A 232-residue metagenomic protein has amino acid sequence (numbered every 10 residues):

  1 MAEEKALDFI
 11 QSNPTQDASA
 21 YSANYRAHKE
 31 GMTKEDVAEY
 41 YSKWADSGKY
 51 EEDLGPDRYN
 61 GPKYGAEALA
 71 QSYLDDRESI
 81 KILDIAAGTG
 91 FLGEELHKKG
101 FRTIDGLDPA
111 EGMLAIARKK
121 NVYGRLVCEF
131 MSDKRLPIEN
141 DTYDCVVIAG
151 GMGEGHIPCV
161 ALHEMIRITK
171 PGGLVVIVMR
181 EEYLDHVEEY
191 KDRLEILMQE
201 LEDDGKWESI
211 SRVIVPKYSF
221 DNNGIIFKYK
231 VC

Functional and structural regions predicted by a protein language model:
A2-Y73: Conserved class I S-adenosyl-L-methionine
L83-R135: Class I SAM-dependent methyltransferase SAM/SAH-binding core
K134-V146: A short acidic, Gly/Pro-enriched loop at the edge of an enzyme's catalytic core that lines a small-molecule cofactor
I148-G150, V178: Residues lining the SAM
C159-P171: A short glycine-rich, Lys/Arg-flanked "PGG" loop and its adjoining helix->strand segment in the class I
G172-R180: Conserved beta-strand signature within the Rossmann-like core of class I S-adenosyl-L-methionine
E188-I210: Conserved Class I S-adenosyl-L-methionine
P216-C232: Core SAM-dependent methyltransferase catalytic element
